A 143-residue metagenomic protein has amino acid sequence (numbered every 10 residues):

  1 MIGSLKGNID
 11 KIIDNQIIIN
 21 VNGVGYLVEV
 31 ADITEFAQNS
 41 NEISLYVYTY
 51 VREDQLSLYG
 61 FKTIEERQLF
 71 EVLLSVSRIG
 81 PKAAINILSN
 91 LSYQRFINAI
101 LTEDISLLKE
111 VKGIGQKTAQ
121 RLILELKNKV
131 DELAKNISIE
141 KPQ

Functional and structural regions predicted by a protein language model:
M1-S75: Structure-specific DNA junction-binding interface
V76, N90, T102-E103, K129-N136: Conserved, well-folded catalytic cores of nucleic-acid-processing and energy-transducing macromolecular machines
K109-K112, L122: Glycine- and Gly-Pro-enriched alpha-helical subdomains that act as flexible, kink-prone "lid/hinge" or packing modules
L122-Q143: Strongly charged, low-complexity linkers/loops
